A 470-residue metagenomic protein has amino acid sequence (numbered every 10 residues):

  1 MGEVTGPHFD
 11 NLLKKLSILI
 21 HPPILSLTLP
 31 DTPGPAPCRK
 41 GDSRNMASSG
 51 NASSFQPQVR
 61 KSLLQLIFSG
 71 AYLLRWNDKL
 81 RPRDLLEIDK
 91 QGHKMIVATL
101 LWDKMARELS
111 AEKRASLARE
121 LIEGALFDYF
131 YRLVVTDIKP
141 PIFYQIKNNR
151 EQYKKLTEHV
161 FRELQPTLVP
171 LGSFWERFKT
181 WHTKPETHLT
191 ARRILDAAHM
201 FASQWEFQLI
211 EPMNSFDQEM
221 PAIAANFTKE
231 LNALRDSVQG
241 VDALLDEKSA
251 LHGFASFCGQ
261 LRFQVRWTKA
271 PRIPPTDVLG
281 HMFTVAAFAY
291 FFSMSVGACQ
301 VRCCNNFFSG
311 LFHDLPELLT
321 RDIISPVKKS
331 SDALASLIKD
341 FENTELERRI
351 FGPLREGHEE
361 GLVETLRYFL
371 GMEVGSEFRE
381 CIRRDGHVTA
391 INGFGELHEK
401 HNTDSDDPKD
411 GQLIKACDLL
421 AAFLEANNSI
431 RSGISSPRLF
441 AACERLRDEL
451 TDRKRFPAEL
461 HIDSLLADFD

Functional and structural regions predicted by a protein language model:
M1-N45: N-terminal amphipathic/basic-hydrophobic helices that include classical n-h-c signal peptides and signal-anchor
L27, N45-Y129, I138-E151: Hydrophobic, helix-prone linear segments
F55-Q58, Q65-R81, E151, T187 (+10 more regions): Loop-helix junctions at membrane interfaces
V59-G70, I88-Q91, I194, F201 (+4 more regions): All-alpha helical catalytic cores of prenyl diphosphate-utilizing isoprenoid enzymes
P82-E120, P271-N305, G393-E399: Alpha-helical phosphate/pyrophosphate-handling elements in metalloenzyme active cores
L85-L86, I142-R162, T276-V278, P326-G352 (+2 more regions): Divalent-cation-assisted or electrostatically stabilized phosphate/pyrophosphate-binding catalytic cores
R114-D137, H199, N305-D322, D418: His-Asp-centered metal-binding catalytic motifs of divalent-metal-dependent phosphohydrolases/nucleases
Q165-N226, N232-A250, C299, N306-F307 (+2 more regions): Histidine/acidic-rich helix-loop-helix segments that form or flank divalent-metal centers in metalloenzyme catalytic
